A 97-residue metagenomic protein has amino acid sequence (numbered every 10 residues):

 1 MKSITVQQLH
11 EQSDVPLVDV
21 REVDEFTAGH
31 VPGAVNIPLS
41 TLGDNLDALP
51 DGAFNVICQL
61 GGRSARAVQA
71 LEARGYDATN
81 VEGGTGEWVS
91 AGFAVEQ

Functional and structural regions predicted by a protein language model:
M1-P16, V20-N55, L60-Q97: Rhodanese-like catalytic fold shared by cysteine-dependent sulfurtransferases and DSP/PTP-type phosphatases
